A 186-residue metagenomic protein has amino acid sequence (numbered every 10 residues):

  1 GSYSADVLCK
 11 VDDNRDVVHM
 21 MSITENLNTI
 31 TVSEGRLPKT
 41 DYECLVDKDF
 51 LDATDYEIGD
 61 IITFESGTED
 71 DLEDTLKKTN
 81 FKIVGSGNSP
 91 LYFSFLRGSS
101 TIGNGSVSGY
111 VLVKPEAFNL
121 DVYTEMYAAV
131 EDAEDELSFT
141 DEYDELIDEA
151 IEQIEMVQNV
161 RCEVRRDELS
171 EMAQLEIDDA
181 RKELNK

Functional and structural regions predicted by a protein language model:
G1-K186: Basic-flanked hydrophobic alpha-helices used for secretion and membrane insertion
